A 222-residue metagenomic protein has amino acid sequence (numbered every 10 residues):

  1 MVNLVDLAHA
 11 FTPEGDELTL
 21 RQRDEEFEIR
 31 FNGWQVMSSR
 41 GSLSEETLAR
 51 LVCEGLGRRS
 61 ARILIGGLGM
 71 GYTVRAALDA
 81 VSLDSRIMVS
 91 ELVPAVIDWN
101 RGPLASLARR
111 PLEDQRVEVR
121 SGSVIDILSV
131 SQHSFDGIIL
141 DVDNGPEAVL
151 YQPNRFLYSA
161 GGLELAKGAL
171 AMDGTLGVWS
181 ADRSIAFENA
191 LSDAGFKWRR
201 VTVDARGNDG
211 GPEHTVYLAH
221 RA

Functional and structural regions predicted by a protein language model:
M1-F31: N-terminal auxiliary segments of SAM/dcSAM-dependent transferases
Q35-M37: Short, surface-exposed beta-strand-loop junctions and turns on beta-sheet-rich folds
S42, E46-L170, V178-A181, N189 (+2 more regions): The AdoMet/dcAdoMet-binding core of the Class I SAM-like
A186: Conserved active-site alpha-helix within GNAT-family acetyltransferase domains
L218-A222: Conserved beta strand-loop-helix elements of the APE1-like EEP
